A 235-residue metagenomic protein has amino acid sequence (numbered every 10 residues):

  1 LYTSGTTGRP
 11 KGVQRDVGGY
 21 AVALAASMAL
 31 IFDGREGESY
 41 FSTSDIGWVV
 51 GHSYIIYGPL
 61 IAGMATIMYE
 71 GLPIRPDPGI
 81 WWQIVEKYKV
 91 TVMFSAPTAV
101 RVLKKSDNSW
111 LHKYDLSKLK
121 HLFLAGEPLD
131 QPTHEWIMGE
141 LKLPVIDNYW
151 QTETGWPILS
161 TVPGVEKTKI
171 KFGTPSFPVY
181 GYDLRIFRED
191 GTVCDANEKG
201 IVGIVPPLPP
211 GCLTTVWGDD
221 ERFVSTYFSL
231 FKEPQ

Functional and structural regions predicted by a protein language model:
L1-V22: Conserved AMP-binding A3 loop
R9, W48, Y180: Nucleotide-sugar-dependent glycosyltransferase donor-binding/catalytic pocket residues
R15, S42-T43, M68-E70, L124-A125 (+3 more regions): Thr-Gly-centered strand-to-loop micro-motif
G19, L24, F32-P73: Conserved AMP-binding loop of ANL adenylate-forming enzymes
A25, I55, H134, K142 (+1 more regions): Generic structural marker for isolated residues within well-ordered, non-membrane alpha-helices of soluble domains
E36-G37, I61-A65, G71-E198, V205-G211: Conserved adenylate-forming
G203-Q235: Conserved ATP-binding/catalytic segment of the ANL
